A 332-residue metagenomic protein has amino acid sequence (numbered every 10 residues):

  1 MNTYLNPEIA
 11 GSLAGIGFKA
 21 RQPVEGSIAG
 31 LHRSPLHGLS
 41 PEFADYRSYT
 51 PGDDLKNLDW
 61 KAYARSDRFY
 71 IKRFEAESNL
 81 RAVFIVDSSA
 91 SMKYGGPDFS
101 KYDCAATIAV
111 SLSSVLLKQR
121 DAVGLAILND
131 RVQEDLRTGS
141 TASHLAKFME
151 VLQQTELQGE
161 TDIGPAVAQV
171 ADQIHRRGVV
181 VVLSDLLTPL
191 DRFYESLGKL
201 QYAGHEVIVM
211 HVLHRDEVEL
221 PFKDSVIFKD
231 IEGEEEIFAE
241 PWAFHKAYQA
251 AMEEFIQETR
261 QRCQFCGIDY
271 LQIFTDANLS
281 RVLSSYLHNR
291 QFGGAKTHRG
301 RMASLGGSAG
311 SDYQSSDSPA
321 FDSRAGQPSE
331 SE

Functional and structural regions predicted by a protein language model:
M1-P35, P41, D45, D54 (+3 more regions): Von Willebrand factor type A / integrin I
M1-S140, V179-L183, P189, E195-K199 (+2 more regions): An amphipathic, basic-hydrophobic helix/alpha-beta surface used to engage anionic, phosphate-rich ligands or surfaces
L80, R137-H144, Q158, A251: A generic short alpha-helical patch detector that favors 3-5-residue windows in or near N-terminal regions
Y94-G95, L152, P241, H245: A short, mixed-charge helix-start or loop-turn motif at secondary-structure junctions
D103, L157-G164, L187, A250-E253: Conserved phosphate-coordination/catalytic loops
T107, S111, T161-A168, D191 (+2 more regions): Short, contiguous clusters of charged residues that form electrostatic/catalytic patches at enzyme active sites, used
L136-E150, I268, H288: Short, electropositive alpha-helical surface patch
H144-G178, L190-R192, L213-H214: Von Willebrand factor
